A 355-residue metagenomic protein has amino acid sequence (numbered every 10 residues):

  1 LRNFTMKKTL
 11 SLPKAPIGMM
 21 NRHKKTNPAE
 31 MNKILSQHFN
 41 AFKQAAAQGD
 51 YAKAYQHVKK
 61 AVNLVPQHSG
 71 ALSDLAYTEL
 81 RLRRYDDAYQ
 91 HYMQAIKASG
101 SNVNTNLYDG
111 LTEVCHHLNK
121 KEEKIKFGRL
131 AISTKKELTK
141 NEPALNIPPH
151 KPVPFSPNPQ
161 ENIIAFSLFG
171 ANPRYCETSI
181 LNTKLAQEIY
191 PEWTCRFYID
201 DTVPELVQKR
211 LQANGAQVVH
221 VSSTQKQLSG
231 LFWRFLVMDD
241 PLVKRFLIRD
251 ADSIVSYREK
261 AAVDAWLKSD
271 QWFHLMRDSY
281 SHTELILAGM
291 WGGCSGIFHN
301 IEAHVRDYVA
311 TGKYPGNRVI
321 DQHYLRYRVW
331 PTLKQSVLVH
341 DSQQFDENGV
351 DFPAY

Functional and structural regions predicted by a protein language model:
N32, P66, G100-N102, K135-K136: Short coil turns that delineate tetratricopeptide repeat
S36, G70, V103-N106: Start-of-helix register in tetratricopeptide repeats
L130, C294-Y355: Catalytic core and acceptor-binding pocket of nucleotide-sugar-dependent glycosyltransferases
V203-V243: Active-site-proximal specificity loops/subdomain of glycosyltransferases
Y257-E284: Conserved donor-nucleotide/metal-binding helix-loop-beta segment in metal-dependent transferases, i.e., the alpha-helix
